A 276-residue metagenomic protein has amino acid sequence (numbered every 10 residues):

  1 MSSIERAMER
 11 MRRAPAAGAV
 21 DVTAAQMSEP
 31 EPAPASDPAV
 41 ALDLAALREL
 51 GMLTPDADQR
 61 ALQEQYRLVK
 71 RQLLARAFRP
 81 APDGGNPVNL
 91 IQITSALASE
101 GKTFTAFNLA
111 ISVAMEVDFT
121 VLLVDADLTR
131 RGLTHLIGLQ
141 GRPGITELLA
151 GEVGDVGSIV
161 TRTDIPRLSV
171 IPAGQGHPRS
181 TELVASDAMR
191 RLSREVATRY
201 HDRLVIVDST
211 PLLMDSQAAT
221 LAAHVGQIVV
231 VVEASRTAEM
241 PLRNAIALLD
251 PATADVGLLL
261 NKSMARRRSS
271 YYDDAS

Functional and structural regions predicted by a protein language model:
S2-Y66, L183, R243-S276: C-terminal lobe/tail of nucleotide-utilizing enzymes
I4, V69, I93, D125-D127 (+5 more regions): Residue-level signature of catalytic and energy-coupling elements of molecular machines, predominantly ATP/GTP-dependent
A7-A14, Q65, Q72-P80, E116 (+8 more regions): Conserved, well-folded catalytic cores of nucleic-acid-processing and energy-transducing macromolecular machines
L47-G85, T146-L148, V153-R162: Extended, non-globular alpha-helical segments
Q65-L128, L133-H135: Walker A/P-loop phosphate-binding motif and the immediately C-terminal alpha-helix
S112-A173: Phosphate-binding loop that captures ATP/GTP phosphates
H135, R167, T181-S276: Conserved catalytic-core segment of NTP-binding enzymes
R142-A150, Q175-A185, R236: Flexible beta-alpha connector loops of hexameric P-loop NTPases
